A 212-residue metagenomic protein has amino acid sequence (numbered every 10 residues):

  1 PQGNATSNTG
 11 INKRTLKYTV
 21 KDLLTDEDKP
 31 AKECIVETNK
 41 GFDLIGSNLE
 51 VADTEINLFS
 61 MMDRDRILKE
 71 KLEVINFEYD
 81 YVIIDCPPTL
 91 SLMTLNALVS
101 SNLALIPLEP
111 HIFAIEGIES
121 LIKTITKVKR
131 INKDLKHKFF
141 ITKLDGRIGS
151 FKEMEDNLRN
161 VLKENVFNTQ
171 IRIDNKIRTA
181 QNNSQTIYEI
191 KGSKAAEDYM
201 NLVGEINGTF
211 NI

Functional and structural regions predicted by a protein language model:
P1-I212: P-loop NTP-binding core
